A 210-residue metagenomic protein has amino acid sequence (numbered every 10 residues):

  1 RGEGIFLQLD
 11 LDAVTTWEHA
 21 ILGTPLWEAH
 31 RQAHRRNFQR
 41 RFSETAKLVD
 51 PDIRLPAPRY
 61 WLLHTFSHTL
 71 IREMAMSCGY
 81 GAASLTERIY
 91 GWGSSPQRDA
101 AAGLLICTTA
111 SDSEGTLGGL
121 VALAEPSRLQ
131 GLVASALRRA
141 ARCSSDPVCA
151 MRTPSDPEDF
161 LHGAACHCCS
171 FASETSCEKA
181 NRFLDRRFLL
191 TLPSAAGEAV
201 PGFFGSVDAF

Functional and structural regions predicted by a protein language model:
R1-F210: Extended, well-ordered protein cores
